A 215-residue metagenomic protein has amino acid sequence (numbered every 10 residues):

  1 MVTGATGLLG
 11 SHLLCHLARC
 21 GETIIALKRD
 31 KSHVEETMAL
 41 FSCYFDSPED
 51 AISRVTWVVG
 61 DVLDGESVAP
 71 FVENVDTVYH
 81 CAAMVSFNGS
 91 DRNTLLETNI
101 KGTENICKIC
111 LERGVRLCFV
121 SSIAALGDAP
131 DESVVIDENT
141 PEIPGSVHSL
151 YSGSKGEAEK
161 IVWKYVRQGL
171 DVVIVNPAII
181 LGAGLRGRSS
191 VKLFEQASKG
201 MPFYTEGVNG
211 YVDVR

Functional and structural regions predicted by a protein language model:
M1-E22: N-terminal Rossmann NAD(P)H-binding glycine-rich loop of SDR-like oxidoreductase domains
K28-D50: Glycine-rich phosphate-binding loop and adjoining beta1-alpha1-beta2 segment of Rossmann-like nucleotide-binding folds
P48-T98, I109: NAD(P)H-binding glycine-rich loop region in Rossmannoid oxidoreductase-like domains and their noncatalytic homologs
N93, E97, K101-L150: Conserved Rossmann-fold NAD(P)-dependent oxidoreductase catalytic core, especially the SDR/UDP-sugar
A125-G127, L170-K192: Flexible, glycine-rich beta-alpha linker
E142-S146, E195-D213: A conserved pocket-lining segment of Rossmann-fold NAD(P)-dependent short-chain dehydrogenase/reductase
S146-V173: Active-site Tyr-X1-5-Lys
E157, R188-S189, E206-R215: Substrate-positioning beta->alpha
